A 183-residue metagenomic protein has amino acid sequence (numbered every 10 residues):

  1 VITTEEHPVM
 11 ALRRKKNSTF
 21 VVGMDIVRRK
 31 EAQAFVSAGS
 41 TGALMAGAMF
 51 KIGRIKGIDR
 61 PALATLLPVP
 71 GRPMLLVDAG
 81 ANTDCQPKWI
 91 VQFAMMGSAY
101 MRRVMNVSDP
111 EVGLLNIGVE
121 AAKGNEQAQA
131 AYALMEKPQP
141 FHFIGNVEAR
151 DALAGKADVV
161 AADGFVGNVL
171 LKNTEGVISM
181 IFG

Functional and structural regions predicted by a protein language model:
V1-A32: Phosphate/nucleotide-donor binding subsite
I2-T4, P73-A81: A short small-residue
E5-H7, A46-K51, K88-W89, G124-A128 (+1 more regions): Short acidic, glycine/serine/threonine-rich loops at helix termini
S18-V21, V27-R28, A43-A46, I52-K56: Glycine/small-residue-rich loop that forms an oxyanion/phosphate-binding "nest" at active or ligand-binding sites
A32-A43: A short, small-residue-rich loop immediately preceding and capping a beta-strand
M49-A62, L66-L76, A154-G183: Glycine-rich phosphate/nucleotide-binding loop
D84-A149, D158: Glycine-rich phosphate/diphosphate-binding loop of Rossmann-like nucleotide-binding domains
